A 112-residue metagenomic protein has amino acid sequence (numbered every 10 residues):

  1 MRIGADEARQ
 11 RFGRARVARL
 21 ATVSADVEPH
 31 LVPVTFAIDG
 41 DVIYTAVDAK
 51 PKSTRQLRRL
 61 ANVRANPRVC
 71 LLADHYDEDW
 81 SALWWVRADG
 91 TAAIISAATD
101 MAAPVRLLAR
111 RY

Functional and structural regions predicted by a protein language model:
M1-A18: Extreme N-terminal tail/first-helix region
R2-I3, T54, Y76-Y112: Charged, gly/pro-rich active-site loop segments
A8-R9, L57-L60: Short amphipathic alpha-helical segments and helix-helix/interface helices
F12-G13, A61-A65, A109: Alpha-helix boundary recognition
R16-R55, V63, L71-D74, L83-W84: Short beta-strand segments
